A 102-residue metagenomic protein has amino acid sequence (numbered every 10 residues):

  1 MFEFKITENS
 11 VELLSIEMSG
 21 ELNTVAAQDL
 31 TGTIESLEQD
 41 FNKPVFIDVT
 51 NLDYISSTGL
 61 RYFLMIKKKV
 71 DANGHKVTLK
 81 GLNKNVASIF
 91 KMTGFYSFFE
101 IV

Functional and structural regions predicted by a protein language model:
M1-E17: Short beta-strand/loop segment at the start of cytosolic alpha/beta domains
L22-F98: Amphipathic alpha-helical interaction surfaces in cytosolic regulatory modules
E100-V102: Short acidic-hydrophobic, aromatic-tinged amphipathic segments that line or gate anion-handling sites
